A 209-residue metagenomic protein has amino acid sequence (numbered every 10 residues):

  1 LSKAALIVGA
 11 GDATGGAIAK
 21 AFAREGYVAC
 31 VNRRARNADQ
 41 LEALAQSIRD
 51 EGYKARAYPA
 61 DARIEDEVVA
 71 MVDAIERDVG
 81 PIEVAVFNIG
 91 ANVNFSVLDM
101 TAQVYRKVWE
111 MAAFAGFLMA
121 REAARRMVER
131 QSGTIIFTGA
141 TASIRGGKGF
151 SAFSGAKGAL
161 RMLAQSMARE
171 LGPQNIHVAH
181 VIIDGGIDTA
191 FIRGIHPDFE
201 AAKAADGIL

Functional and structural regions predicted by a protein language model:
G11-D12: Conserved glycine-rich cofactor-binding loop
Y27-E42: Conserved glycine-rich Rossmann-like NAD(P)H-binding loop of the short-chain dehydrogenase/reductase
I48-E65: Rossmann-fold cofactor-recognition segment
S96-V97, V104-R106: Substrate-binding pocket helix/loop in short-chain dehydrogenase/reductase
A120-R121, Q165: A short, exposed helix-loop element centered on a Lys and neighboring polar residues
T134-A159, Q165, R169-G172, I187: Catalytic loop of short-chain dehydrogenase/reductase
P173-T189, G194-L209: C-terminal helical subdomain
